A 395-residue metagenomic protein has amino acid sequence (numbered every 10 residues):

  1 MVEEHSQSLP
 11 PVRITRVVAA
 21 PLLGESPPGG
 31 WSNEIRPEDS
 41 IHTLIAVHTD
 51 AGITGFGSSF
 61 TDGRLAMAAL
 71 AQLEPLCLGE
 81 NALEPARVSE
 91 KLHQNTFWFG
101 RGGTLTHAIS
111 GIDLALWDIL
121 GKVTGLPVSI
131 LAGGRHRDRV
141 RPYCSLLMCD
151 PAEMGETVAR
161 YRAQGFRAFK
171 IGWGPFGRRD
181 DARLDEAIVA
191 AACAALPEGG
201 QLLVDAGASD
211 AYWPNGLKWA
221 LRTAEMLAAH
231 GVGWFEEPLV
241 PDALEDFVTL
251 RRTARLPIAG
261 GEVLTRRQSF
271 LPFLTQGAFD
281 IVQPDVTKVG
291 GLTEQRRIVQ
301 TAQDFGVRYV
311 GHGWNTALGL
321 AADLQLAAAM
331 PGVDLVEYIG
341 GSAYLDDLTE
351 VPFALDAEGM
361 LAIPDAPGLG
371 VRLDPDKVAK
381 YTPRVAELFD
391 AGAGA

Functional and structural regions predicted by a protein language model:
V2-E25, R36-P37, I112, N315-A395: Flexible C-terminal active-site loop/helix
S6, P11, H48-V123: Metal- or metallocofactor-binding catalytic centers and their adjacent structured scaffolds across diverse enzyme
I14, G52, L73, I112 (+7 more regions): Conserved, mostly hydrophobic/aromatic
T43-T49, P352-L355: Short beta-strand elements
S59, C144-M148, I171-W173, V204-A208 (+6 more regions): A cross-domain feature marking catalytic cores of carbohydrate-active enzymes and several ubiquitous metabolic/repair
A68, D242-A259, L264-M360, P364: Shared catalytic-loop signature of beta/alpha-barrel
T104, D113-E153: Glycine-rich, aromatic-flanked loop segments that form ligand/cofactor-binding clefts across common enzyme folds
R139-T249, T253-A254: Metal-dependent enolase-superfamily TIM-barrel catalytic cores that perform enediolate-based chemistry
